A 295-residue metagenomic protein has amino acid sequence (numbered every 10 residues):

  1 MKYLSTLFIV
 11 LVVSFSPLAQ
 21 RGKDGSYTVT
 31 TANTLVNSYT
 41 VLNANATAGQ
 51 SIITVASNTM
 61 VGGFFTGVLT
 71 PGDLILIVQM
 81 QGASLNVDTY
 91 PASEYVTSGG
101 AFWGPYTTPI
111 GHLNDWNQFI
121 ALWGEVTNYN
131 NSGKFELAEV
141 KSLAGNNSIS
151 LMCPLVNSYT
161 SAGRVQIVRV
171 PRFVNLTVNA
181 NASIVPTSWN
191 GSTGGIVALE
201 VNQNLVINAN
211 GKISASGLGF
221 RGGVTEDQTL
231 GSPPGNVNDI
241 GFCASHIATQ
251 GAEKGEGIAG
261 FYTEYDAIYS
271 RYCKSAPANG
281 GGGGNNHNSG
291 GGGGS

Functional and structural regions predicted by a protein language model:
M1-R21: Bacterial Sec-dependent N-terminal signal peptides
K2, A144-N147, S158-S161: Extracellular interaction modules
Q20-K134, A144-M152, A180-G195: Autoprocessing Asn-cyclization modules and mimics
K23-T30, L85-A121, S158-T160, N175-T177 (+1 more regions): Glycine-centric low-complexity/flexibility signal
G63-Q81, V156-T177, A209-K212: Extended Gly/Ser/Thr-rich low-complexity repeat segments, especially those forming or decorating extracellular
T127-E139, R169-N175: Short coil-to-beta-strand transition motifs
